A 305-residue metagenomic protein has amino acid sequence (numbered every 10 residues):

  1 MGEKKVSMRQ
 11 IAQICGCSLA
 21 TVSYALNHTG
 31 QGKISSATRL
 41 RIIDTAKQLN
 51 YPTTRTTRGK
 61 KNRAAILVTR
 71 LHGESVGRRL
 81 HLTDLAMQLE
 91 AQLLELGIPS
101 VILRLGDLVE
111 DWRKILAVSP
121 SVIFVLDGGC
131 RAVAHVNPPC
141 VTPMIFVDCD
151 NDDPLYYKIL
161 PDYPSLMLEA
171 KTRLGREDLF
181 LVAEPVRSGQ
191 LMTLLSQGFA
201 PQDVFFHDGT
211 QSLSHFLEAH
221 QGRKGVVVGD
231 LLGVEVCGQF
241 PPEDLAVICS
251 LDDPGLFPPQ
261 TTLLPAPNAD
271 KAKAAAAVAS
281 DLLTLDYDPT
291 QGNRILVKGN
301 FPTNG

Functional and structural regions predicted by a protein language model:
M1-K60: N-terminal helix-turn-helix DNA-binding module of bacterial transcription factors
S23, K60-V76, E177-E184: Short beta-strand segments enriched in small/hydrophobic residues
L67-E169: Alpha-helical recognition/docking segments in bacterial nutrient-uptake and carbohydrate-utilization systems
E90-R104, L181, M192-Q211, H215: Short beta-strand elements in bilobed, periplasmic/extracellular small-molecule ligand-binding domains
P120-D127, L179-E184, Q221-L232, A246-S250: Periplasmic-binding protein-like
L155-L181, P265-Y287: Hydrophobic alpha-helical segments within soluble ligand-binding/sensing domains
E169-D203, D288-G305: An alpha-beta-alpha
R223-G225, C237-G305: Flexible loop/turn connectors
